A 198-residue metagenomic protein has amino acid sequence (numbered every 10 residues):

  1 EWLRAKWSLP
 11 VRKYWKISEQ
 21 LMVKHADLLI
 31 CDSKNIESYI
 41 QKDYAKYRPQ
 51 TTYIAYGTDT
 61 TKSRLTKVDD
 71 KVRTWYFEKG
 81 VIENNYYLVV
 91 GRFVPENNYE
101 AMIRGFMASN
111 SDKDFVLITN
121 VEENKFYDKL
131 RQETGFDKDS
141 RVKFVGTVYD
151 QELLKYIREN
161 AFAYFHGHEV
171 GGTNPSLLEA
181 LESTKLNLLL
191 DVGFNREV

Functional and structural regions predicted by a protein language model:
L9-L29: Membrane-proximal helix-turn-helix segments that form the acceptor-binding/catalytic region of lipid-linked
N35, G57: Carbohydrate-associated surface elements
Q41-K42, T58-E78: Acidic anion/phosphate-binding donor-loop and adjacent secondary structure in glycosyltransferase catalytic cores
Y76, G80-N97, I103-N110, V116: Conserved donor-binding/catalytic core segment of Leloir-type glycosyltransferases
V90-V94, N120-E122, V148, G171: Short donor-sugar binding/catalytic loops of nucleotide-sugar-dependent glycosyltransferases, especially enzymes
T119, Y127-E152: Nucleotide-activated donor-binding/catalytic signature segment of Leloir-type glycosyltransferases, i.e., the conserved
Y156-G172, K185-L186: Acidic donor-binding loop of glycosyltransferase active sites
E182, L186-L189, R196: Short hydrophobic beta-strand element within catalytic cores of glycosyltransferases and related nucleotide-activated
